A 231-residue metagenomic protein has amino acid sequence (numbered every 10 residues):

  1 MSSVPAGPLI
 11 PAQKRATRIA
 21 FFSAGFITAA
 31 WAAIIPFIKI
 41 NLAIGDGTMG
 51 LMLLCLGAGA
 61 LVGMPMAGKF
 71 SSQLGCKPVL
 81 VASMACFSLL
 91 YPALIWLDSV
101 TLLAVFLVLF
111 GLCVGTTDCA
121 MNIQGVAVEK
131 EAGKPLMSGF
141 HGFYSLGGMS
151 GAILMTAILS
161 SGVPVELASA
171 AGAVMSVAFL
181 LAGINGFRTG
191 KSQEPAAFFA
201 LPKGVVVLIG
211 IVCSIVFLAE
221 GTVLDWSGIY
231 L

Functional and structural regions predicted by a protein language model:
P8, F179-G210: Flexible interhelical linker loops that connect adjacent transmembrane helices in multi-pass membrane transporters
A16-T17, T101-L107, L208-I209: Short hydrophobic/alpha-helical segments at membrane-entry points of transmembrane helices in Major Facilitator
W31-A32, G204-L231: Extracytoplasmic gate region of multi-pass secondary transporters
I35, I44-L53, M137: Juxtamembrane helix-start elements in MFS-like secondary transporters
G57-A58, S145-S150: Short hydrophobic/small-residue motifs within alpha-helical transmembrane segments of multi-pass transporter-like
V62-T101: Conserved MFS/SLC helix-loop-helix module at the cytosolic interface between two early adjacent transmembrane helices
F106-G142: Cytoplasmic helix-loop-helix junction between adjacent transmembrane helices in 12-TM secondary transporters
E166-N185: Symmetry-related core transmembrane helices of the 12-TM Major Facilitator Superfamily/SLC fold
